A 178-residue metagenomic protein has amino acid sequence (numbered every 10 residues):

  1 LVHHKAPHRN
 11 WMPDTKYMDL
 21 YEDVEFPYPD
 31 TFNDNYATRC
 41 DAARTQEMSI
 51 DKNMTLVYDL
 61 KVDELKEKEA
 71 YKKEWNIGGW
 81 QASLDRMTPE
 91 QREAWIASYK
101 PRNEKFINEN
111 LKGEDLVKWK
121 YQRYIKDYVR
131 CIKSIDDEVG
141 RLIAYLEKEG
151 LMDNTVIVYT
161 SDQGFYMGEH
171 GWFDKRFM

Functional and structural regions predicted by a protein language model:
L1-V2, Y21: A short aromatic-rich beta-strand->coil structural motif
V2-A6, T160-S161: Short, well-ordered beta-to-alpha junction loops that form the rim of enzyme active sites and present histidine/acidic
K5, V24, H170: Phosphate/oxyanion-binding loops and surfaces in catalytic or ligand/nucleic-acid-binding neighborhoods
H8-L111, R176-M178: Core domains of carbohydrate- and sulfate-ester-processing enzymes
N10-K16, L20, A144-M178: Histidine-centered active-site microenvironments of extracellular/periplasmic hydrolases and transferases
V24, G113-T155: A long, amphipathic alpha-helix that forms part of the scaffold/cap immediately adjacent to metal-dependent active
N103, I107-N110, E114-Y121, M167-G168: Amphipathic, alpha-helical segments enriched in basic
F106-E109, I132-I135, S161-M167: Short linear motifs at secondary-structure transitions and domain/linker junctions
